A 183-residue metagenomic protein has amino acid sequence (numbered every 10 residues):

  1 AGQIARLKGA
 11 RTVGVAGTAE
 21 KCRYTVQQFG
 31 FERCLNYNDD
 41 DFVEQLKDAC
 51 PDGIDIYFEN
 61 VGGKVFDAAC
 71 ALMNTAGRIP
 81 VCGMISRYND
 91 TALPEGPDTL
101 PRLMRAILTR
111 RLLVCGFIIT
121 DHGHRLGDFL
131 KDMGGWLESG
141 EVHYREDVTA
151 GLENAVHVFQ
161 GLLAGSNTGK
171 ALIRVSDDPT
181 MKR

Functional and structural regions predicted by a protein language model:
A1-R183: Terminal helix/beta-alpha structural elements that buttress the NAD(P)+-binding lobe
